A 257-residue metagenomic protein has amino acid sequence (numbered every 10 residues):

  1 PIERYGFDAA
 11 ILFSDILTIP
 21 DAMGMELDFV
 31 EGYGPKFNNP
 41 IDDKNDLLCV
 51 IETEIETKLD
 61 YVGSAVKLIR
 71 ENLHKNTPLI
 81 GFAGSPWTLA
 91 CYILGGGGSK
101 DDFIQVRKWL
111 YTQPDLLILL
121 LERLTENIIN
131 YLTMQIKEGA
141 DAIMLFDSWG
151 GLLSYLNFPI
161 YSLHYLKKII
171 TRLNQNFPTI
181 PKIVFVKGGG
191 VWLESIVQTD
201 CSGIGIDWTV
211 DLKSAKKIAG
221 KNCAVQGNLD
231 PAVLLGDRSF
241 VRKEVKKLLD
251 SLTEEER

Functional and structural regions predicted by a protein language model:
P1-E31, K168, R242, L249-D250 (+1 more regions): N-terminal basic, low-complexity leaders that serve as flexible interaction/assembly modules and, when applicable, as
A9, F37-N39, P78: Short, flexible active-site-proximal loops enriched in glycine and acidic residues
I16-I19, G34, K44, P86-T88: A short acidic, glycine/proline-enriched capping/turn motif at secondary-structure boundaries, especially helix N-cap
D21-M25, P40, A90-G95: Short, conserved acidic/polar surface loops in the N-terminal third of protein domains
L27-D43, S99-R107: A charged helix-plus-loop insertion that forms the helical arch/lid used to bind and gate nucleic-acid substrates
G32-N72: A gly/proline- and charged-residue-enriched helix-loop-helix capping module
K58-R257: Active-site loop segments of alpha/beta catalytic cores
